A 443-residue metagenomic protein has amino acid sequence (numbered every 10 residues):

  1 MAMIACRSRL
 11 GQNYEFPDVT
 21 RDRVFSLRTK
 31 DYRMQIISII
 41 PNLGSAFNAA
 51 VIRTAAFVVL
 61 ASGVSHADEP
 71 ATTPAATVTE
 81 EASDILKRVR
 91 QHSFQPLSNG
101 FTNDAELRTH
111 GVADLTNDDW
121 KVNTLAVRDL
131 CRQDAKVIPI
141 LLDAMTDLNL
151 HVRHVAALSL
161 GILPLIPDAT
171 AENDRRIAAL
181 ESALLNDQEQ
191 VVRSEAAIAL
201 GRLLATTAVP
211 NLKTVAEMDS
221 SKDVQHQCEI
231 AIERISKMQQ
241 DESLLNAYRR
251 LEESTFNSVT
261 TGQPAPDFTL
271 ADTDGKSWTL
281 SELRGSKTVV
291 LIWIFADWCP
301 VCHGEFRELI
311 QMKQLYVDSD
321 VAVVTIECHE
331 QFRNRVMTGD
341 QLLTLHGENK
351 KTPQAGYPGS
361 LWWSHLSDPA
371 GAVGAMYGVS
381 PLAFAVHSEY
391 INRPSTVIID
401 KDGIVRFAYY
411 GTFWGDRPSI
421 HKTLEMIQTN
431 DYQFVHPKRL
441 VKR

Functional and structural regions predicted by a protein language model:
M1-F47: N-terminal secretory signal peptides that target proteins for export/translocation
S65-A67: Boundary at the C-terminal end of the N-terminal hydrophobic targeting segment
A82-N103, K121-A135, I140-D143, H154-A171 (+4 more regions): Structural detector for internal amphipathic alpha-helices that build alpha-solenoid repeat scaffolds
D118-D119, L148-N149, Q188-E189, S220-S221: Short inter-helical turns and helix N-cap capping residues of alpha-solenoid HEAT/ARM repeat scaffolds
Q225-T269, R284, K438: N-proximal helix/coil linker or "cap" segments that precede and/or mark the start of modular domains
S281-R307: Short active-site neighborhood of thiol/selenol oxidoreductases, capturing the structured segment around
G304-L366, A372-G374: Structural microenvironment flanking redox-active thiols in thiol-disulfide oxidoreductases
S388-R443: Thiol-/selenol-based redox modules, centered on thioredoxin-like and closely related oxidoreductase domains
